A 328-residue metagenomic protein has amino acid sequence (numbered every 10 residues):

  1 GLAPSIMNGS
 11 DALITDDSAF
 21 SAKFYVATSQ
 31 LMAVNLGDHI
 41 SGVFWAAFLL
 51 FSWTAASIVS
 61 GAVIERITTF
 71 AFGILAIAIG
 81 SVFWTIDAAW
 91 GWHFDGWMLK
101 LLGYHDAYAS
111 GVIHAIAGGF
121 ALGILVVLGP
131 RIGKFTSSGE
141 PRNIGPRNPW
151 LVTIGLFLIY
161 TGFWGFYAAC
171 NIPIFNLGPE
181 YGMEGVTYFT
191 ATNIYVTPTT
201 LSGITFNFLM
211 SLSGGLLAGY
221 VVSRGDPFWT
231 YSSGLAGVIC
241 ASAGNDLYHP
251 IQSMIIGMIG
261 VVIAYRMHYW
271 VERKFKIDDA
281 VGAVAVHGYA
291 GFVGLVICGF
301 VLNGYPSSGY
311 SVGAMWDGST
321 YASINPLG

Functional and structural regions predicted by a protein language model:
G1-G328: Glycine- and aromatic-enriched membrane alpha-helices
